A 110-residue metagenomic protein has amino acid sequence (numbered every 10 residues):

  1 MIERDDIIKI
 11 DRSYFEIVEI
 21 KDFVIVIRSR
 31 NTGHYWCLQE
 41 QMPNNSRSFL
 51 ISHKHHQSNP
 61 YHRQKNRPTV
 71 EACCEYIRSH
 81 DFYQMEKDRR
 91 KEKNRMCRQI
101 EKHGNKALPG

Functional and structural regions predicted by a protein language model:
M1-G33, R90-G110: Negatively charged, low-complexity tracts enriched in Asp/Glu with abundant Ser/Thr
I7, H53-G110: Mixed-charge, Lys/Arg-enriched low-complexity segments
I17-I20, E40-M42, Y76: Intrinsic disorder/low-complexity segments enriched in polar/small residues
R30-H62, F82: Short aromatic-glycine-(Arg/Gly/Cys) micro-motifs in beta-strand/loop hairpins
